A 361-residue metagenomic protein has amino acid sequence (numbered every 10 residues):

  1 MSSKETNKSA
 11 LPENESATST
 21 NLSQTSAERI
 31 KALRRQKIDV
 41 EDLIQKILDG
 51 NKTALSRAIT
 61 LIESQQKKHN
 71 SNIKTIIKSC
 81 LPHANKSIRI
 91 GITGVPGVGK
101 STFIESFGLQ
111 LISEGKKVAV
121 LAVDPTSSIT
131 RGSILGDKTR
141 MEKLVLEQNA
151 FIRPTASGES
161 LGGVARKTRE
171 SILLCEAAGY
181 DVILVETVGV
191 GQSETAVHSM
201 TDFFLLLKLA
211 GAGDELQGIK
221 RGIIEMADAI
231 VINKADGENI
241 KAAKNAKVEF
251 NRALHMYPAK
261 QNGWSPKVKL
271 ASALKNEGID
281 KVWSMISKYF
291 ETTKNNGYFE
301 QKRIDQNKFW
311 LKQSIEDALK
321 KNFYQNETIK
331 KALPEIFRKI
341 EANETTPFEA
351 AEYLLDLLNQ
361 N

Functional and structural regions predicted by a protein language model:
M1-P82, K330, P334-E335, A351 (+1 more regions): Non-catalytic terminal/linker segments enriched in charged/polar, low-complexity residues
M1-R35, W264-Q306: Intrinsically disordered, low-complexity linker/tail regions enriched in Pro/Ser/Thr and polar/acidic residues
D39-V98, T102-S193, M200-L207, G211-E215: Nucleotide-state-sensitive switch-loop elements of NTP-binding domains
V40-Q45, V98, T155, V231-D236 (+3 more regions): Short hinge/gating elements
L55-R57, L270, K281-L358: Long, well-ordered amphipathic alpha-helical subdomains in the mid-to-C-terminal portions of large enzyme subunits
I134, S171, A196, M200 (+5 more regions): Alpha-helical scaffold elements adjacent to nucleotide-binding pockets in ATP/GTP-utilizing enzyme cores
V197, A210-K241: Flexible active-site lid/hinge loop adjacent to a nucleotide/diphosphate and Mg2+-phosphate binding pocket
A229, A235-T292: Canonical P-loop GTPase G-domain recognition
